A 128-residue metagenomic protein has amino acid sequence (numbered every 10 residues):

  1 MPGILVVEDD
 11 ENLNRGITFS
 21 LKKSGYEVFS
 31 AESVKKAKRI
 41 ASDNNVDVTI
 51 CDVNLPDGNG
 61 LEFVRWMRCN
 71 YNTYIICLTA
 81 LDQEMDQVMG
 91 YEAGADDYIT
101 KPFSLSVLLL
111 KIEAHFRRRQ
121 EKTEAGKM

Functional and structural regions predicted by a protein language model:
M1-E121: N-terminal/domain-start alpha-helical segments
S30, K127-M128: N-terminal low-hydrophobic presequence detector
K122-G126: Short alpha-helical interdomain "coupling" segment at the junction between an upstream regulatory sensor module
